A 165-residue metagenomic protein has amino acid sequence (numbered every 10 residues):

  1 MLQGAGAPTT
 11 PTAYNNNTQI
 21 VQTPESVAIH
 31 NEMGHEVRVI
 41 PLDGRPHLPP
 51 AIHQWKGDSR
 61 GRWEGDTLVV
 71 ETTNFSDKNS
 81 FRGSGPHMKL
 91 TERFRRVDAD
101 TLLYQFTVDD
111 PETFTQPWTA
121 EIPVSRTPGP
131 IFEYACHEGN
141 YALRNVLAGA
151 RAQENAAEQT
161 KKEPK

Functional and structural regions predicted by a protein language model:
M1-K165: PEST-like low-complexity, intrinsically disordered acidic/proline/serine-rich tracts that flank trafficking/processing
